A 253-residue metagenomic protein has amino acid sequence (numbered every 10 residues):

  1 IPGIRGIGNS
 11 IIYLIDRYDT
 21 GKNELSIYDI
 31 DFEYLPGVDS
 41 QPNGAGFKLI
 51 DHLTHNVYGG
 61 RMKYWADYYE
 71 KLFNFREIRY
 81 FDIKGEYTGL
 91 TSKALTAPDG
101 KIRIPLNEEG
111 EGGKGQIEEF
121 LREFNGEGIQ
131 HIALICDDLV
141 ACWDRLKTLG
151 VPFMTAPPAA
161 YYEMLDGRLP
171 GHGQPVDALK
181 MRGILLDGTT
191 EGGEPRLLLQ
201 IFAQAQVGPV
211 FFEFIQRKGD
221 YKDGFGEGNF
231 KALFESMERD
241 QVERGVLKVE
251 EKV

Functional and structural regions predicted by a protein language model:
I1-I78, E86-V253: Glyoxalase I/VOC metalloenzyme domain signal
